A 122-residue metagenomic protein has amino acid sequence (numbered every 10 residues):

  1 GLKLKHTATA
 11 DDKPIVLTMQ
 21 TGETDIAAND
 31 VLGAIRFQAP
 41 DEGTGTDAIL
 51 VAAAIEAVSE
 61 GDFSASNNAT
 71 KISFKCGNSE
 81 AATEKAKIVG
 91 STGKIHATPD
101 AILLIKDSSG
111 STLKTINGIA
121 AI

Functional and structural regions predicted by a protein language model:
G1-D41, A48-E56, N68-G77, A82-D107 (+2 more regions): Short Gly/Ser/Thr-biased coil->beta-strand turn/linker motifs that build repetitive extracellular beta-solenoid/fiber
E60-F63: Outer-membrane beta-barrel proteins
